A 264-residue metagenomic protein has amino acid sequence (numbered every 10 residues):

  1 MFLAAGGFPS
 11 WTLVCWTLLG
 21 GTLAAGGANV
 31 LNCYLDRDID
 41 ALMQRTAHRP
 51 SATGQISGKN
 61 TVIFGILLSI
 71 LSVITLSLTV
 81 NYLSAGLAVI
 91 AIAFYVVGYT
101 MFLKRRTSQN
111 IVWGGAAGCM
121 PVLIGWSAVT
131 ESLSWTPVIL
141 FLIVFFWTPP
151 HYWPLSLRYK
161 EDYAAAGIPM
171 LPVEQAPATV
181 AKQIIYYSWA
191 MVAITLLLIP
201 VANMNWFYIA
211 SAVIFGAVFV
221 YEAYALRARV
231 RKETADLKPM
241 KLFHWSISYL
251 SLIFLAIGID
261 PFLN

Functional and structural regions predicted by a protein language model:
L3-R37, R45, S69, G86-V89 (+2 more regions): Membrane-embedded alpha-helical segments that form the functional core of polytopic membrane enzymes, especially those
L23-V30, A93-T100, L142-K160, V192 (+1 more regions): Transmembrane alpha-helical segments that form the membrane-embedded catalytic/substrate-channel core of multi-pass
L35-I56, W153-A181: Cytosolic, membrane-interface loops and tails of multi-pass inner-membrane proteins
R45-G86, P177-P200: Multi-pass membrane catalytic core of lipid/isoprenoid biosynthesis enzymes
R49-P50, W113-V129, A178-T179, K241-F254: Small-residue-rich segments of transmembrane alpha-helices in multi-pass membrane proteins, especially helix faces
G58-V129: Intramembrane alpha-helical segments
L123-L133, A190-L198, I247-N264: Hydrophobic alpha-helical transmembrane segments in multi-pass integral membrane proteins
Y221-L252: Interfacial loop-to-transmembrane junctions
